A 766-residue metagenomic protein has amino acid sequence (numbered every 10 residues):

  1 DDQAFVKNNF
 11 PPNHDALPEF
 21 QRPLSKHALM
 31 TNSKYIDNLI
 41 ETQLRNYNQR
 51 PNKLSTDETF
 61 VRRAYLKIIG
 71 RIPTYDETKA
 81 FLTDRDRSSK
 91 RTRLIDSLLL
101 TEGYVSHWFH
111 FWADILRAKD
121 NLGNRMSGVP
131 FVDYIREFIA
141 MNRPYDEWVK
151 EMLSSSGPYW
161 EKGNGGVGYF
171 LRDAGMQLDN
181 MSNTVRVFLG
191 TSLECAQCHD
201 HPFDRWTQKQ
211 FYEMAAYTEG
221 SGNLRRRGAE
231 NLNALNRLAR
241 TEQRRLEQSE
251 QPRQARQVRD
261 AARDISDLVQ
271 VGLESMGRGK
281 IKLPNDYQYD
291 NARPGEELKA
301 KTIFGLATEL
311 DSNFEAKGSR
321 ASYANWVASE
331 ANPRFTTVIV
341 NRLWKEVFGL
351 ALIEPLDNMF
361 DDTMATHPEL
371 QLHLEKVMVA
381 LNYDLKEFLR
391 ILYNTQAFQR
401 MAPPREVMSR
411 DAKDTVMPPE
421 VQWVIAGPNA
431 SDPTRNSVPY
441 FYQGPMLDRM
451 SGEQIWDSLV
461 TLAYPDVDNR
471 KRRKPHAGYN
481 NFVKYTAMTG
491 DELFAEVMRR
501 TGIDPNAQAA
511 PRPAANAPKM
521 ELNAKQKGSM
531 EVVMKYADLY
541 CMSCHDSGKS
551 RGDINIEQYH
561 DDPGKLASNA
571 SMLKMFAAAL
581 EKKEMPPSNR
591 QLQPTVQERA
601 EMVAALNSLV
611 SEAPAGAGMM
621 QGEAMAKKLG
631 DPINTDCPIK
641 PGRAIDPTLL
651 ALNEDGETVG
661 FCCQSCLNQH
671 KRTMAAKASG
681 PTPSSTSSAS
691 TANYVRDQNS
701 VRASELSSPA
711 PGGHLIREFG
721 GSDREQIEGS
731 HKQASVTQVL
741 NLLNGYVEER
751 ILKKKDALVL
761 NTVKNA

Functional and structural regions predicted by a protein language model:
D1-I36, E41, D57-R63, I69 (+7 more regions): Solvent-exposed helix-loop boundary motif
A28-R62, K67-I68, I72-G103, F111 (+4 more regions): Primarily short, surface-exposed interaction patches in extracytoplasmic proteins
T184-L189, S529-K535, M625-I633: Short, flexible, mixed-charge glycine/proline-rich loop motifs that serve as phosphate/nucleic-acid-contacting
S192-Q208, R400-M401, M534-I556, L609-G616 (+1 more regions): Periplasmic/extracellular electron-transfer cofactor-ligation site, primarily the c-type cytochrome heme-c attachment
T207-E213, R551-Q558, T648-D655, T673-K677: Short cysteine/histidine-rich zinc-coordinating motifs and their immediately flanking basic loops
R320, N481-Y485, N589-A617: C-terminal capping alpha-helices of c-type cytochrome domains
M620-S684: Intrinsically disordered, low-complexity terminal tails/loops enriched in metal-binding residues
